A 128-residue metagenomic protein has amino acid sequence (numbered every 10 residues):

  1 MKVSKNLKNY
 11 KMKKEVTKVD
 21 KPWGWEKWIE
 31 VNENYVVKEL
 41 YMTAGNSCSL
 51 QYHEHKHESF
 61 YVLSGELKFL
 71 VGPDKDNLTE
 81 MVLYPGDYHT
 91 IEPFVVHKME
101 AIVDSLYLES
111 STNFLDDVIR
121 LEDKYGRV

Functional and structural regions predicted by a protein language model:
Y10, K14, V19-D20, N77 (+1 more regions): Double-stranded beta-helix
E15-Q51, K56: A short glycine-rich, His/Asp/Glu-containing loop-to-beta-strand
H55-P73: Glycine- and acidic-residue-biased ligand/ion/polar-headgroup-sensing regions
P73-F94: Short acidic-glycine-tyrosine-enriched beta hairpin
